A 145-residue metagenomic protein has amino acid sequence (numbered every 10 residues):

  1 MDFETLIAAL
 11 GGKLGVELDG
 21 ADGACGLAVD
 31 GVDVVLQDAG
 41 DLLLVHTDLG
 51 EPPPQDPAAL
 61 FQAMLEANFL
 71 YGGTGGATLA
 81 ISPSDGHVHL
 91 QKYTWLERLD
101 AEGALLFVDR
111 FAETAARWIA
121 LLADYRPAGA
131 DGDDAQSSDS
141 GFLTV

Functional and structural regions predicted by a protein language model:
M1-V34, S82: Charge-rich, low-complexity N-terminal segments
D30-D33, D41, G86-H87: Short acidic/polar mixed-charge low-complexity motifs
L36-E51: A short acidic-to-branched-hydrophobic micro-motif
L44-T47, H89, L99: Short small-residue beta-strand/loop micro-motif enriched in glycine and branched aliphatics
D48-H87, Y93: Short, internal acidic amphipathic alpha-helical interface segments that mediate docking to partner proteins
A63-M64, T94-P127: Ampiphathic alpha-helical segments that act as solvent-exposed interaction surfaces
L122-V145: Short, highly charged C-terminal tails/helix-capping segments
